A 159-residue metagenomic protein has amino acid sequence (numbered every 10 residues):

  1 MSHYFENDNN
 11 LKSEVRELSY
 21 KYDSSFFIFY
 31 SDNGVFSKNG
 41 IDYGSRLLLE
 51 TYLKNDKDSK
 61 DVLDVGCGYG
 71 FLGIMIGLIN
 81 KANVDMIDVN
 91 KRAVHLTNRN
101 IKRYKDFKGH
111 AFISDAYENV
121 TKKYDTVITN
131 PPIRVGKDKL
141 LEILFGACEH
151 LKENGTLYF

Functional and structural regions predicted by a protein language model:
M1-D23, G34: N-terminal auxiliary segments of SAM/dcSAM-dependent transferases
S25-F29: A short, charged helix-loop
D32-E50: Conserved SAM-binding loop and adjacent beta-strand
V35, I133-R134: Short histidine/acidic/glycine/proline-rich micro-motifs that form metal- and phosphate-coordinating active-site loops
S45-V120, T126-T129, V135: Conserved SAM/SAH cofactor-binding pocket of Class I
K137-K139: Glycine/threonine-rich flexible loop motifs
L141-E153: A short glycine-rich, Lys/Arg-flanked "PGG" loop and its adjoining helix->strand segment in the class I
N154-F159: Conserved beta-strand signature within the Rossmann-like core of class I S-adenosyl-L-methionine
